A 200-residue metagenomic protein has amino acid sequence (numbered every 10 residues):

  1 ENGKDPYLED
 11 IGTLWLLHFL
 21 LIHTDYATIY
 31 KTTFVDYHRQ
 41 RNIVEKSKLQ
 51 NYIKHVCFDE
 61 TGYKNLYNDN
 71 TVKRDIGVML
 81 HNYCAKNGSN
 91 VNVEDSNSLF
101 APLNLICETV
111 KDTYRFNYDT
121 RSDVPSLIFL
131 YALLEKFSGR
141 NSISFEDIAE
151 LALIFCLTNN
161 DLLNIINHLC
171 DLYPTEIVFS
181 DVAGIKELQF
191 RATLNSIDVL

Functional and structural regions predicted by a protein language model:
E1-L200: Donor-sugar nucleotide-binding helix/loop cap in glycosyltransferases
